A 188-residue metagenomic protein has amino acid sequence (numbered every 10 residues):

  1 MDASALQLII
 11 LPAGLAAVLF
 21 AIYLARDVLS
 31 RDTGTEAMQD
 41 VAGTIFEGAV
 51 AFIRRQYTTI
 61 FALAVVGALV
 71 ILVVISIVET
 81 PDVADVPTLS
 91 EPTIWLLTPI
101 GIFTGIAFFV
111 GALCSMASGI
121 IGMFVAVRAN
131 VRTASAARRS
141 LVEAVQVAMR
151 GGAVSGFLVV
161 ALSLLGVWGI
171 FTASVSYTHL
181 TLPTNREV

Functional and structural regions predicted by a protein language model:
L8, F61-A62, G105-F109: Hydrophobic alpha-helical transmembrane segments
A13-I22, V66-V74, G111-S115, S163-V167: Hydrophobic core segments of alpha-helical transmembrane domains in multi-pass membrane transport and ion-translocation
L24-A42, I120-V142: Juxtamembrane helix-loop transition segments at the membrane interface in multi-pass membrane proteins
I45, T178-T184: Conserved small/polar residues in nucleotide/adenosyl-binding loops
G48-V66, A134-L164: Soluble-to-membrane junctions at the N-terminal ends of transmembrane alpha-helices in multi-pass ion-transporting
L72-V86, I121-V125, L164-S176: Transmembrane alpha-helix boundary signature
I77, D82-F103: Interfacial loop/helix-cap signal at membrane boundaries in integral membrane proteins
T98-P99, T172-L180: Helix-coil boundary and interhelical linker segments in multi-pass alpha-helical membrane proteins
